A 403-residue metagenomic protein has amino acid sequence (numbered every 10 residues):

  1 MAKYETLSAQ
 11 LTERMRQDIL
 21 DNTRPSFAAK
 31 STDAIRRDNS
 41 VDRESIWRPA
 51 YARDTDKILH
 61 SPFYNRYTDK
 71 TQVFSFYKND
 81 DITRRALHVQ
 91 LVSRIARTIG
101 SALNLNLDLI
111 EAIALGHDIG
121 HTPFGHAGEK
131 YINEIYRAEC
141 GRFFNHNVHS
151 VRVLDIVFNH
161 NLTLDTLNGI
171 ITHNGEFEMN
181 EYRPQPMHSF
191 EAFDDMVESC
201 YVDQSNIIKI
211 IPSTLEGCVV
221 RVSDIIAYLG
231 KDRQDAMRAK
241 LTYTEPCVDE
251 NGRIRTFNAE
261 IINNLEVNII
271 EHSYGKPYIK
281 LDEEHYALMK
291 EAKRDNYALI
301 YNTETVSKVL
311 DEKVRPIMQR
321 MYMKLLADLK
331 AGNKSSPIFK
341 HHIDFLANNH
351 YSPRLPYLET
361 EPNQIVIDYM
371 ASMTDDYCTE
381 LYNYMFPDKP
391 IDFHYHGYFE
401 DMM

Functional and structural regions predicted by a protein language model:
M1-A86, L91-I99, F143-F144, V148 (+1 more regions): Histidine-centered, transition-metal-coordinating active-site segments
Q72-R137, R142-F144: Well-ordered mid-protein domain cores that form the structural environment of catalytic cofactors
